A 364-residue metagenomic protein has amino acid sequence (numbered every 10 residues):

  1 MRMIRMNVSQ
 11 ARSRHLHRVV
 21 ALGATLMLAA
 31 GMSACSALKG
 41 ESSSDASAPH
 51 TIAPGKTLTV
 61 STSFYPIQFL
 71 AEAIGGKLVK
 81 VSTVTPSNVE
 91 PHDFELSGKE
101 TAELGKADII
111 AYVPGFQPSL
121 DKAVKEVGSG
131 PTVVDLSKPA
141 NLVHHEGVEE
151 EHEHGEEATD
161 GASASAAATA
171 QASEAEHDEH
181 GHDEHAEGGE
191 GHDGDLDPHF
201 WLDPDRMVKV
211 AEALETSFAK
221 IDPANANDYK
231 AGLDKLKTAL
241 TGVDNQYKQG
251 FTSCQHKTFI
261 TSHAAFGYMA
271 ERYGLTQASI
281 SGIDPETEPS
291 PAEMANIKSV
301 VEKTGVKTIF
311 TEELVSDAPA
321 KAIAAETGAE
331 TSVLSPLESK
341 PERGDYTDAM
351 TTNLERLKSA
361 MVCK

Functional and structural regions predicted by a protein language model:
R2-T25, A29-K364: Extracytoplasmic metal-acquisition and chelation regions
